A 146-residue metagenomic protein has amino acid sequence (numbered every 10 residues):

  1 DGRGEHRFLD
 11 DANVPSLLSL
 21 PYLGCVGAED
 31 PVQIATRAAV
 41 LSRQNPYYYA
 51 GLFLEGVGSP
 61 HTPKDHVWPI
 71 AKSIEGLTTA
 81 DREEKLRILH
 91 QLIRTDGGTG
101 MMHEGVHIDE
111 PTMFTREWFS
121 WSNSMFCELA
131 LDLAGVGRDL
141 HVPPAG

Functional and structural regions predicted by a protein language model:
D1-A71, A80: Extended ligand-binding clefts on enzyme/binding-domain cores
S59-A71, E75-T78, R82, L86-G146: CBM-like carbohydrate-recognition segments
